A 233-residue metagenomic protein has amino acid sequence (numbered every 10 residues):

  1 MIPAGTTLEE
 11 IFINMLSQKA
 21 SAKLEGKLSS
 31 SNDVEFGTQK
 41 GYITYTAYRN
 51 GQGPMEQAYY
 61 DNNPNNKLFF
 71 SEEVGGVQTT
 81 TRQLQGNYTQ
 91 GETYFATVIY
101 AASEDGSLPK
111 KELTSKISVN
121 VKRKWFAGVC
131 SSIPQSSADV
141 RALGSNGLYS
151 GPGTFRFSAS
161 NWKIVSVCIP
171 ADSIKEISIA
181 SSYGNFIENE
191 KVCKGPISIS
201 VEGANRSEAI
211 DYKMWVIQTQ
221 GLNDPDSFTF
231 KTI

Functional and structural regions predicted by a protein language model:
T6-K27: Proline/serine/threonine-rich low-complexity linkers at boundaries of modular beta-sandwich domains
E10, L84, A102-S137, Q220-P225 (+1 more regions): Edge beta-strands of extracellular beta-sandwich domains
Q18, T44-G53: Acidic, Ser/Thr
S29-Y42: Short, solvent-exposed loop/linker segments at the N-terminal edge of repeated beta-sheet extracellular domains
N65-T80: Short beta-strand segments within Ig-like beta-sandwich modules, predominantly Fibronectin type-III
G76-F95, S103-P109, G203-D211, V216-S227: Surface-exposed, short loops/turns at beta-strand junctions within beta-sandwich domains
K122-N161: Extracellular receptor-binding modules and their adjoining Ser/Thr/Gly/Asp/Asn-rich linkers
F155-G184: Surface-exposed beta-strand/loop patches in extracellular or lumenal glycoproteins
